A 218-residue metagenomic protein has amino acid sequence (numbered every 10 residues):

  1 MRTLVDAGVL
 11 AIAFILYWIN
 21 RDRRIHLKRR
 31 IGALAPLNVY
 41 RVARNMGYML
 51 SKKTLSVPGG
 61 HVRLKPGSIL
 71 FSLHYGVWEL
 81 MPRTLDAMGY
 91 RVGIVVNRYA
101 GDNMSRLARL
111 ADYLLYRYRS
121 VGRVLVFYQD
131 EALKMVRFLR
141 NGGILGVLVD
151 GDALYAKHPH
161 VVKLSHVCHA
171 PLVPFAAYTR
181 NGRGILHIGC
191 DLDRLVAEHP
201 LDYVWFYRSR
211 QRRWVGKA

Functional and structural regions predicted by a protein language model:
M1-S72, V77-W78, R109-Y118, L186: Membrane-anchoring hydrophobic helices of lipid-metabolizing enzymes
K28, P82, L115, V161 (+1 more regions): Generic structural marker for isolated residues within well-ordered, non-membrane alpha-helices of soluble domains
G32-A33, G89-V92, S120-G122, S165-A170: Structural alpha-beta junctions
L50-S51, W78-L80, D102-M104, L154-Y155 (+2 more regions): Short catalytic/ligand-binding loop motif for oxyanion handling, primarily in non-cytosolic enzymes, centered on
V57, Y75, L125-Q129, L154-Y155: A conditional alpha-helix N-cap/helix-loop micro-motif detector
R63-P66, A87, Q129-A218: Non-catalytic C-terminal accessory region of glycerolipid acyltransferases and related lyso-lipid remodeling enzymes
P66-F127: Catalytic core of membrane glycerolipid acyltransferases/transacylases, capturing the structured, soluble-facing
